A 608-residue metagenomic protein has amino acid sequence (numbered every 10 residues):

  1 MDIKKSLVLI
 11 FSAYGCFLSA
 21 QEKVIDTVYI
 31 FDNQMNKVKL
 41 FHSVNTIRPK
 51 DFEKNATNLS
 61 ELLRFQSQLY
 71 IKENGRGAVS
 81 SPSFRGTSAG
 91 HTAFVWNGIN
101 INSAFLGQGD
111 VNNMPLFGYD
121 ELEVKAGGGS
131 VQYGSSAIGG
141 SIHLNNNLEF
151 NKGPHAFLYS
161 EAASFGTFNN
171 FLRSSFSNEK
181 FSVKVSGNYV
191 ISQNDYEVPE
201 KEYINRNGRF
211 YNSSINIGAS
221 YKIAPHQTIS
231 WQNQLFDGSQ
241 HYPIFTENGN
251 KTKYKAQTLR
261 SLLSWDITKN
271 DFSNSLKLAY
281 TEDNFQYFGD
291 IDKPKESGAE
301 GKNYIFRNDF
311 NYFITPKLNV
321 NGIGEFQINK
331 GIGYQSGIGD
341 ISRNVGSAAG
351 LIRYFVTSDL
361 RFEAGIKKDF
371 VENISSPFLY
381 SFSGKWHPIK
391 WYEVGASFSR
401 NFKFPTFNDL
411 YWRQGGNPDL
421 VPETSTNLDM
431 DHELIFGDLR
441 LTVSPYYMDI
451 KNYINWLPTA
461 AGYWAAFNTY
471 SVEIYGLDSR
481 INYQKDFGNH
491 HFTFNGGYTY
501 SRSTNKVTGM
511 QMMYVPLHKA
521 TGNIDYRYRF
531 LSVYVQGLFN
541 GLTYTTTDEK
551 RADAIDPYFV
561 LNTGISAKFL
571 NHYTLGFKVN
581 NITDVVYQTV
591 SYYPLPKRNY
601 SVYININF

Functional and structural regions predicted by a protein language model:
D26-E53, S81: N-terminal periplasmic "start-of-domain" segments of outer-membrane beta-barrel proteins
S60-I99: Extracytoplasmic beta-strand/coil segments of soluble accessory domains associated with Gram-negative outer-membrane
I71, I99-G127: Short acidic/polar hinge/loop motifs at secondary-structure boundaries that mediate gating or recognition
G128-V131, S141, N146-F176, G187 (+1 more regions): Short strand-turn segments of transmembrane beta-barrel domains in outer membranes, especially the first one or two
S192-V198, E202-S214, K222-N303: Flexible loop and strand-edge segments within Gram-negative outer membrane beta-barrel domains
E247-T268, H387, W391-E393, S397-K451 (+3 more regions): Outer-membrane beta-barrel signature, preferentially recognizing the C-terminal barrel domain of Gram-negative
T357, Y447-D449, N468-T545, N571 (+1 more regions): Gram-negative outer-membrane beta-barrel transporters
I450-K451, F539-T546, I565-F608: C-terminal beta-signal and adjacent terminal beta-strands/loops of Gram-negative outer-membrane beta-barrel proteins
